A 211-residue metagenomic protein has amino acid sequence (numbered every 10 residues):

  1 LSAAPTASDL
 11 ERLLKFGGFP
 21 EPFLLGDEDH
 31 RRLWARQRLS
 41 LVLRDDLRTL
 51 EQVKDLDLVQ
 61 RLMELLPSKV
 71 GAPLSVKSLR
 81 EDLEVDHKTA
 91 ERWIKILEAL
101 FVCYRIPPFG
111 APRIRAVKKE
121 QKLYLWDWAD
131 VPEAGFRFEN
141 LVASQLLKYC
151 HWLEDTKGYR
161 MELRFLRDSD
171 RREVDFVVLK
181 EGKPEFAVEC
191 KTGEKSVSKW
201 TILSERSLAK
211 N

Functional and structural regions predicted by a protein language model:
L1-S68, A72-P73: Interdomain motor-coupling "hinge/lid" segment immediately C-terminal to the ATP-binding subdomain of NTP-driven enzymes
L25-L33, Q52-L56, L83-H87, K119 (+2 more regions): Conserved phosphate/pyrophosphate-binding and hydrolysis machinery centered on Walker-type P-loop NTPases, extending
R44-D45, V76, Q121-L125: Short amphipathic alpha-helical segments and their helix-coil junctions
K77-E81: A short acidic, leucine-rich amphipathic alpha-helix
E84-A99: Short amphipathic alpha-helical interaction segments
K95-I96, F101-N211: A cross-kingdom feature that marks ATP-driven nucleic-acid transaction machinery
